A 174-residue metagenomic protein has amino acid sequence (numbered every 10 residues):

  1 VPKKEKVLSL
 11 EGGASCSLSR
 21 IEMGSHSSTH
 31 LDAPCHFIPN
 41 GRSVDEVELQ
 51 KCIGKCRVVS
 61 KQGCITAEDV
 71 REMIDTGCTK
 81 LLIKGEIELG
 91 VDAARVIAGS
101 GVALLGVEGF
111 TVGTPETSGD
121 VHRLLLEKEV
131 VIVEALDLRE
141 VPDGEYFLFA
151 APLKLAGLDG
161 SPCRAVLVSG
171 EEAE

Functional and structural regions predicted by a protein language model:
V1-E174: Active-/binding-site microenvironments in catalytic and ligand-binding cores
